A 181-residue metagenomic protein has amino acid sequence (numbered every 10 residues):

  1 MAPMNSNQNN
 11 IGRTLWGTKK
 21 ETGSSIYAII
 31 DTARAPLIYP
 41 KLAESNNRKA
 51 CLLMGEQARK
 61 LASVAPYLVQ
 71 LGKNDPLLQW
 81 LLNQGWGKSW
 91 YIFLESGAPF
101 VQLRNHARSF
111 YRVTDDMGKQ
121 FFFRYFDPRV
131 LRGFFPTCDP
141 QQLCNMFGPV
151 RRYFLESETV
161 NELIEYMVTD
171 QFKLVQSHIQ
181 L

Functional and structural regions predicted by a protein language model:
M1-F123, P128-L181: Terminal low-complexity "docking" segments
